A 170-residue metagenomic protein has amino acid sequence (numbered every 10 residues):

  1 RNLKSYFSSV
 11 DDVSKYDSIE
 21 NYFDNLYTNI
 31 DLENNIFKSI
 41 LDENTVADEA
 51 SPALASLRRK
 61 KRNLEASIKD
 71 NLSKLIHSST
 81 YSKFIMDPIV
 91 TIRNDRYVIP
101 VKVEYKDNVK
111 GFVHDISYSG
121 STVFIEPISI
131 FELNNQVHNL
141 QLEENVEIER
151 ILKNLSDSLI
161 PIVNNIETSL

Functional and structural regions predicted by a protein language model:
R1-L26: Long, charged all-alpha helical bundle/coiled-coil segments in cytosolic proteins
V10-D17, N35-L170: Alpha-helical coupling/stalk and coiled-coil linker elements that connect catalytic or binding modules and transmit
